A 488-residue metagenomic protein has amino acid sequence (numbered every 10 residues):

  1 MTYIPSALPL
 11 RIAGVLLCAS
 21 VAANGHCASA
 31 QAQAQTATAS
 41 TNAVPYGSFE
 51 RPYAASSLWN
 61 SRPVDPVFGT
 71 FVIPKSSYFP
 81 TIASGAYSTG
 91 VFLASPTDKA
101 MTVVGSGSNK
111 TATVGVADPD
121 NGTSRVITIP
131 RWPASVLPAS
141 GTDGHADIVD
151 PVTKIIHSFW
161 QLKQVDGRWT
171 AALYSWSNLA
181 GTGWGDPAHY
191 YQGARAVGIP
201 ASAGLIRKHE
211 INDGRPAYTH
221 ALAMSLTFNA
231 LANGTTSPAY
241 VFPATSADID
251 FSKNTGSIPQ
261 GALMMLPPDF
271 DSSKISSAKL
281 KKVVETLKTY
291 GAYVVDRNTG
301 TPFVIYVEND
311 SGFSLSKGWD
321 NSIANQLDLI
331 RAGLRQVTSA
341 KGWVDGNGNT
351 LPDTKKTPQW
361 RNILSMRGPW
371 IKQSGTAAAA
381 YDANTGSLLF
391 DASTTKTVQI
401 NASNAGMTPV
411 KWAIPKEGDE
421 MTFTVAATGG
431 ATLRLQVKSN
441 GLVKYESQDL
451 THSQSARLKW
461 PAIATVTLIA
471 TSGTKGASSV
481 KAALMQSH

Functional and structural regions predicted by a protein language model:
M1-A13: Bacterial N-terminal signal peptides that target proteins for export
A19-A28: C-terminal segment of classical bacterial N-terminal signal peptides
Q33-T376: Short, surface-exposed polybasic-aromatic patches that bind anionic ligands, especially phosphate groups
V304-I305, G430-G441: Short, surface-exposed beta-strand/strand-loop-strand elements in extracellular ectodomains
G386-P415: Short beta-strands within extracellular/lumenal beta-sheet-rich domains
K411-I414, V443-I463: Beta-sandwich interaction modules
K459-T474: Noncatalytic modules at the cell exterior or secretory-pathway interfaces, chiefly beta-strand-rich lectin/adhesion
T474-H488: Exposed low-complexity, polar/acidic, P/S/T/G-rich flexible segments that act as propeptides, protease-susceptible
